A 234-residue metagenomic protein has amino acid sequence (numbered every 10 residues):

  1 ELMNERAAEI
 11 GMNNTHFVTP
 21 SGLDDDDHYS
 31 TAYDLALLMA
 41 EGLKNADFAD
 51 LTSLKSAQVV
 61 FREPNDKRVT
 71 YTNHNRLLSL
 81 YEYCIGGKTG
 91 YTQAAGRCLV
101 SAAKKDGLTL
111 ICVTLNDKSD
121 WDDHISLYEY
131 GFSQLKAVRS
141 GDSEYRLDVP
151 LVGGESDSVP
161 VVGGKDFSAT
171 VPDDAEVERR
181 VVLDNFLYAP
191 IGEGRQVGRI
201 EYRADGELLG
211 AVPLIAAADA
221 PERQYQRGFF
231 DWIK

Functional and structural regions predicted by a protein language model:
E1-T15: Short, charged, amphipathic alpha-helices and their helix-cap/turn boundaries
M12-H16, D27-K234: Domain-terminus/edge residues, biased toward the C-terminal soluble/receptor-binding domains of extracytoplasmic
P20-D26: Conserved short loop/turn motifs at secondary-structure junctions
